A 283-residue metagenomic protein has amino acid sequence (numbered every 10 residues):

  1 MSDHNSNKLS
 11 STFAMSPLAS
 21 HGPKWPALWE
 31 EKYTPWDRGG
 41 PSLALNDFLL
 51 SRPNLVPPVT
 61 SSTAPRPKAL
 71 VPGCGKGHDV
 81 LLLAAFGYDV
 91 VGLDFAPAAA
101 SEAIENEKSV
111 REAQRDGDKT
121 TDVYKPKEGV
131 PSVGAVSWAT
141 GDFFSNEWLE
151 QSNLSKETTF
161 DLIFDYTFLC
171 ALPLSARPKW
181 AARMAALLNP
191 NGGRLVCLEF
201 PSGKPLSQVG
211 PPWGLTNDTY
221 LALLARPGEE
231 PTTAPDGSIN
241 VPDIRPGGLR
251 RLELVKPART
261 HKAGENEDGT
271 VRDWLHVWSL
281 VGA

Functional and structural regions predicted by a protein language model:
S2-L70, K76-T158, L174-A283: Class I (Rossmann-like) S-adenosyl-L-methionine-dependent methyltransferase catalytic domain, capturing the SAM-binding
F164: A conserved beta-strand element that flanks and buttresses the S-adenosyl-L-methionine
T167-A171: Short catalytic micro-motifs in class I SAM-dependent methyltransferases
